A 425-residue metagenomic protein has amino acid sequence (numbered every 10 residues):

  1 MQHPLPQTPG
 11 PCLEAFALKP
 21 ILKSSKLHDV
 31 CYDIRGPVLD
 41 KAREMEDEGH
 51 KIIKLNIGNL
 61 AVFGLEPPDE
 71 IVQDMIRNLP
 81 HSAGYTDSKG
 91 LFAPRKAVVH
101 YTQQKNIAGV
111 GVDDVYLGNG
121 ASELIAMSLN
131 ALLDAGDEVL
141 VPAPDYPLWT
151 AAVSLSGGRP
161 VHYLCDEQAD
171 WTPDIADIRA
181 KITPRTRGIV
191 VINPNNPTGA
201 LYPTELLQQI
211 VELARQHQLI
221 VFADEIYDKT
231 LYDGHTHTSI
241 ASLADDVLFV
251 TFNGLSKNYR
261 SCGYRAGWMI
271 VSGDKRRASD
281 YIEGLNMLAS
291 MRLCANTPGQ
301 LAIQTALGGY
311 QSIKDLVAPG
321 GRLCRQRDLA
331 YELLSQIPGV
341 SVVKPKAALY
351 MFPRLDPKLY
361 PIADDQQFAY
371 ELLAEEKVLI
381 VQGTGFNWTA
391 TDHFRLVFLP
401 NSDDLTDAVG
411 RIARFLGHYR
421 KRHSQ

Functional and structural regions predicted by a protein language model:
C12, A180, P361-A363, E371-I380 (+1 more regions): PLP-dependent enzyme catalytic core of the Aspartate aminotransferase-like
C12-G120, M127, C294, A306-G309 (+1 more regions): N-terminal small-domain helix-loop-helix segment of the aminotransferase-like
A15, S242-G321, Y331-L333, L416-G417: Conserved core segment of the aminotransferase class I/II
M45-E48, S156, Q216-H217, V247 (+2 more regions): Helix C-cap/helix->beta junction micro-motif
S82-E212, K229-L243, G410-R411, H423-S424: Conserved core of the PLP fold type I
V141, H162, V221-A223, I380-Q382: Hydrophobic residues in well-ordered beta-strands that form the structural core
Q304, G320-Y331, V342-D356: Conserved glycine-rich beta-strand-loop-beta hairpin in the small C-terminal domain of fold type I
